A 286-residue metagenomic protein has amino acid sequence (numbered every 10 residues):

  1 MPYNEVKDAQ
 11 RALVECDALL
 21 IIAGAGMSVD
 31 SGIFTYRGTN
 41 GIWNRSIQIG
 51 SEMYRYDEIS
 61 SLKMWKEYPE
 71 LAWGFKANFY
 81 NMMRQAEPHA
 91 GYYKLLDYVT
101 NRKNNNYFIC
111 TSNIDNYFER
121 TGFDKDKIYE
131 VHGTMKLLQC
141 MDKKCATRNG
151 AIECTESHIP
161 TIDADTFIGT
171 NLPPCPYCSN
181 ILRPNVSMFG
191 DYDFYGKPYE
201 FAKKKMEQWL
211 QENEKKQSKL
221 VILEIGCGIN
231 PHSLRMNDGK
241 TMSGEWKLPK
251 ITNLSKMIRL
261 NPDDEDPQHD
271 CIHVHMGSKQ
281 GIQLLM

Functional and structural regions predicted by a protein language model:
M1-M286: Conserved catalytic alpha/beta core of Sir2/sirtuin-type deacylases, generalized to analogous enzyme cores that bind
